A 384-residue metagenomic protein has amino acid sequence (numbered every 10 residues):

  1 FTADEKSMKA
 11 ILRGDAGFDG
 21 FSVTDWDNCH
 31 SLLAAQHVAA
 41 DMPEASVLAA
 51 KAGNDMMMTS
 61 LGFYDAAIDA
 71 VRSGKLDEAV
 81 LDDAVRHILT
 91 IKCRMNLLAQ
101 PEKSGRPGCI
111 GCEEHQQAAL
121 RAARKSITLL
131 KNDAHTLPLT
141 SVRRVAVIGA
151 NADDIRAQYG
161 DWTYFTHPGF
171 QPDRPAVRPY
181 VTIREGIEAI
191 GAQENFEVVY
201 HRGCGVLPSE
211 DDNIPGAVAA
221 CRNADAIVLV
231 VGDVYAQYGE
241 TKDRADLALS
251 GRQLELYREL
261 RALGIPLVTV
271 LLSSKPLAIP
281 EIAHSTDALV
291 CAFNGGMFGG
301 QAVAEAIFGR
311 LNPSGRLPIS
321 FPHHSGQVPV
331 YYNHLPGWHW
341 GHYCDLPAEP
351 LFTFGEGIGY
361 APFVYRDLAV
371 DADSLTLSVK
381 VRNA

Functional and structural regions predicted by a protein language model:
F1, R156-Y159, V231-G251: Glycine/threonine-rich flexible loop motifs
F1-T59, Y64-A66, K75-V80, H87: Second-shell residues forming the walls of enzyme active-site clefts
M8-G17, E188, A192, Y257-I265: Surface-exposed amphipathic alpha-helices with a cationic face
F18-G20, E194-F196, L263-L267, T286-D287: A short helix->loop->beta-strand "cap" motif at the edges of active sites that frequently abuts
N28-P43, T163-R178, R202-I214, T241 (+1 more regions): Acidic/histidine-rich helix-loop elements that form or flank divalent-metal/phosphate-binding sites at the catalytic
D69-R184, E188-E194, L272-A384: Secreted, periplasmic, or luminal enzymes acting at the cell surface/secretory milieu
A224: An anion/phosphate-binding loop that grips the pyrophosphate of nucleotide cofactors and donors
